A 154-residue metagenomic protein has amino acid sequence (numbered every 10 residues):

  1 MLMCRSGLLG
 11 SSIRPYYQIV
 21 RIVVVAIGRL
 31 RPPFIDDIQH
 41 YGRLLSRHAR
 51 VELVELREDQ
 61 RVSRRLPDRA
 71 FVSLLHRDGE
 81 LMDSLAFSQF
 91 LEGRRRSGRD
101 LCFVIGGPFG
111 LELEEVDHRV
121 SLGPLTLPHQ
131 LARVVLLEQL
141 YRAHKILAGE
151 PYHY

Functional and structural regions predicted by a protein language model:
M1-I19: N-terminal amphipathic/basic-hydrophobic helices that include classical n-h-c signal peptides and signal-anchor
I13-G42: N-terminal beta1-alpha1 ligand-phosphate binding loop
V24, S73, G106, L136: Conserved RecA-like P-loop NTPase ATPase core
V25, E52-V54, V120: General small-molecule cofactor/ligand-binding pocket signal
L30, R77-E80, G107-G110: Short glycine-rich anion-binding loops that position phosphate/pyrophosphate groups of nucleotides and phosphorylated
F34-D36, D83-L85, E112-E115, L131: Short glycine-/acidic-enriched loop or helix-start segments at secondary-structure transitions that form or flank
S46-C102: S-adenosyl-L-methionine/SAH cofactor-binding core of RNA-modifying enzymes
F109, L113-Y154: Structured adenosyl-cofactor binding patch, chiefly the S-adenosyl-L-methionine
